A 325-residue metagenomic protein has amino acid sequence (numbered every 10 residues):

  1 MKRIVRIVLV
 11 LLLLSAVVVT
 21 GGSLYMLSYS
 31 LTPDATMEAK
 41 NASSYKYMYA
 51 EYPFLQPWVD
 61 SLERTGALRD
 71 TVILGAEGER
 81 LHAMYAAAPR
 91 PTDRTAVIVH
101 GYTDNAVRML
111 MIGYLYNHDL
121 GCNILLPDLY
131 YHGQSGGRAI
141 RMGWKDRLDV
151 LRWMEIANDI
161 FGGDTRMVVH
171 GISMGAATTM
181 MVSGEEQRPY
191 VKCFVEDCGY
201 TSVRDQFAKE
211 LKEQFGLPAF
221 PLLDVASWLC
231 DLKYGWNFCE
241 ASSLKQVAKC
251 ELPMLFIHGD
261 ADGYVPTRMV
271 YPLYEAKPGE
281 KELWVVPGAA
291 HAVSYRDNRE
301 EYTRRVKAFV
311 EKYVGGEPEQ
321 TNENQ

Functional and structural regions predicted by a protein language model:
I4, L14-I73: An N-terminal hydrophobic leader/cap segment in hydrolases
Y102-Y116: The serine-hydrolase catalytic nucleophile loop
I112, S243, L252, P266-E275: Short alpha-helix in the alpha/beta-hydrolase fold that links the catalytic acid
Y116-G136: Conserved alpha/beta-hydrolase
I140-F161: Alpha/beta-hydrolase active-site loop
M181-W236: Hydrolase active-site cap/lid region
K249-E251, F256-H258, D262: Short beta-strand/loop motif that positions the catalytic acidic residue of the alpha/beta-hydrolase fold
D297-Q325: Catalytic active-site module of serine/aspartate enzymes centered on a nucleophile-bearing elbow/loop
